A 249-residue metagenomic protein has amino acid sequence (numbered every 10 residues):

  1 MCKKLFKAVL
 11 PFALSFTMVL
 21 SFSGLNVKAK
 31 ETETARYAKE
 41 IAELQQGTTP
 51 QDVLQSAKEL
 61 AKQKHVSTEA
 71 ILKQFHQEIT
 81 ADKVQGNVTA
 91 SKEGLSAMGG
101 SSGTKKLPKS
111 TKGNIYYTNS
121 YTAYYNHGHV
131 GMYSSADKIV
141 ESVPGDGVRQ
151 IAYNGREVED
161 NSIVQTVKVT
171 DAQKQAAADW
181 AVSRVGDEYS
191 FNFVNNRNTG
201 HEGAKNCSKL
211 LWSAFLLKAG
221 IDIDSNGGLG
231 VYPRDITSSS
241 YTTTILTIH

Functional and structural regions predicted by a protein language model:
M1-A29: Sec-dependent N-terminal signal peptides of Gram-positive bacterial secreted proteins and lipoproteins
S23-S101: N-terminal propeptides/leader regions of secreted preproproteins that are proteolytically removed before maturation
E33-A35, A70-Q74, T80-V84, N198 (+1 more regions): Activation targets extended, charge/polar-rich intrinsically disordered C-terminal tails
G103-K106: Short, conserved secondary-structure segments in the cores of folded domains
P108-K168, F191-E202: Glycine-rich catalytic cores of cysteine/serine-nucleophile enzymes that process amide/ester linkages in cell-envelope
G113-Y116, G131, A181, L211 (+1 more regions): Residue-level preference for non-acidic, small/hydrophobic
Q165-S225: Active-site nucleophile-His-acid catalytic modules used for acyl/amide transfer and hydrolysis across diverse enzymes
